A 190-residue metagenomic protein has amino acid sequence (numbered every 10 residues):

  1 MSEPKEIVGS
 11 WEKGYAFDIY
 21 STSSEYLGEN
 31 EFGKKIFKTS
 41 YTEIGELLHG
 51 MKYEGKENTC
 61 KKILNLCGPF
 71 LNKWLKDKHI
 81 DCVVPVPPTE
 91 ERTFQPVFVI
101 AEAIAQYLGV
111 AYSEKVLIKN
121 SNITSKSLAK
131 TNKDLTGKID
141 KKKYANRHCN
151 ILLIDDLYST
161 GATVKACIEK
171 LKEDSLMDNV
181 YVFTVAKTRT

Functional and structural regions predicted by a protein language model:
M1-I80, I118-H148, T188-T190: Active-site-facing substrate-recognition patch
K78-P88: Short glycine-rich phosphate-binding loop at a beta-alpha junction
P87-P96: Glycine-rich phosphate-binding loops at beta-strand->alpha-helix junctions
P96-E102: Charged helix-capping and loop-helix junction motifs
I104-T124: Histidine/lysine/aspartate-rich catalytic loop segments that bind and position anionic ligands
A111-S113, N150, D178-Y181: Residues at the starts of beta-strands that form the adenosine-phosphate
D155-C167: Acidic, divalent-metal-coordinating active-site segment for phosphoryl/phosphodiester hydrolysis, typified by short
K165-T190: A short, conserved beta-to-alpha structural element at the edge of catalytic cores that scaffolds binding
